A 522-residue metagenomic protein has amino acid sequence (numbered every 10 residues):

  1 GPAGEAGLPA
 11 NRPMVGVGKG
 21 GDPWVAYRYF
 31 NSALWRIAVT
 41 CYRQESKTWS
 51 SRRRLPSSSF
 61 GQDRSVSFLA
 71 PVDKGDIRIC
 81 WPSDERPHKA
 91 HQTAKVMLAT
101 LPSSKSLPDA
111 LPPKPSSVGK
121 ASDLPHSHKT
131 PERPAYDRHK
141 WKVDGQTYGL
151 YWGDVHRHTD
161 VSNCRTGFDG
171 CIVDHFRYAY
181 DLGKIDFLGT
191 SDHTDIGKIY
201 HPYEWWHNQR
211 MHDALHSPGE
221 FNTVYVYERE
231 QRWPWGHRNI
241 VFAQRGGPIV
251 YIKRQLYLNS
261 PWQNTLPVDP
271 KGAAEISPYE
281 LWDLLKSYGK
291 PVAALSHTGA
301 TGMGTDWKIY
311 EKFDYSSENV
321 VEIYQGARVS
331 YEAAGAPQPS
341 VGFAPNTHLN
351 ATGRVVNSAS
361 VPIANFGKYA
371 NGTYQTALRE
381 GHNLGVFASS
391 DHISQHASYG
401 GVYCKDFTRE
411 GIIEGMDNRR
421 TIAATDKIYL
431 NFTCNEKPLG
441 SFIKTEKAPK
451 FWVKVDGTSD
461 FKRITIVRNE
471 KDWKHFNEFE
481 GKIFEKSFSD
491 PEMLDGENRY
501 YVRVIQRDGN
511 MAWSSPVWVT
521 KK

Functional and structural regions predicted by a protein language model:
G1-K129: Extracellular, repeat-based ectodomains that mediate carbohydrate processing or recognition
R52, R78-C80, H91-K522: Extended, charged catalytic domains and RNA/DNA-binding interfaces, predominantly in divalent-metal-using enzymes
